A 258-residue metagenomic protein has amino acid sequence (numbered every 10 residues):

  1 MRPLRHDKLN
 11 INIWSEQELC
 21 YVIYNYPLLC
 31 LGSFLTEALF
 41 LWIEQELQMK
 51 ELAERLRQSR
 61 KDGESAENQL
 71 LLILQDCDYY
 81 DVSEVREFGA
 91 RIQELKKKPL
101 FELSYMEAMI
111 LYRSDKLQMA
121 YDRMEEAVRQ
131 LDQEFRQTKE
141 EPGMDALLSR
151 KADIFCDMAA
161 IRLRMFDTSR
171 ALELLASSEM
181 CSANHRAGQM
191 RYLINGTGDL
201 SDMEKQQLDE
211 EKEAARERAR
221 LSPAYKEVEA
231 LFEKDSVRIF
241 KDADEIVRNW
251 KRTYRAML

Functional and structural regions predicted by a protein language model:
M1-K98: Long, contiguous interaction/recruitment modules in multidomain scaffold/adaptor proteins
P99, G143-A146, R150, A183: Structural signature of alpha-solenoid helical repeat junctions
L103, L147, I154, R186-Q189: The tetratricopeptide repeat
S114, M165, T197-S201: Structural motif corresponding to the intra-repeat A-B loop/turn of tetratricopeptide repeats
L117, D167-S169: TPR-repeat structural position
D132-E141, M180-L193, D202-K205, R216-A224: Boundary/linker segments of alpha-helical solenoid repeat arrays
